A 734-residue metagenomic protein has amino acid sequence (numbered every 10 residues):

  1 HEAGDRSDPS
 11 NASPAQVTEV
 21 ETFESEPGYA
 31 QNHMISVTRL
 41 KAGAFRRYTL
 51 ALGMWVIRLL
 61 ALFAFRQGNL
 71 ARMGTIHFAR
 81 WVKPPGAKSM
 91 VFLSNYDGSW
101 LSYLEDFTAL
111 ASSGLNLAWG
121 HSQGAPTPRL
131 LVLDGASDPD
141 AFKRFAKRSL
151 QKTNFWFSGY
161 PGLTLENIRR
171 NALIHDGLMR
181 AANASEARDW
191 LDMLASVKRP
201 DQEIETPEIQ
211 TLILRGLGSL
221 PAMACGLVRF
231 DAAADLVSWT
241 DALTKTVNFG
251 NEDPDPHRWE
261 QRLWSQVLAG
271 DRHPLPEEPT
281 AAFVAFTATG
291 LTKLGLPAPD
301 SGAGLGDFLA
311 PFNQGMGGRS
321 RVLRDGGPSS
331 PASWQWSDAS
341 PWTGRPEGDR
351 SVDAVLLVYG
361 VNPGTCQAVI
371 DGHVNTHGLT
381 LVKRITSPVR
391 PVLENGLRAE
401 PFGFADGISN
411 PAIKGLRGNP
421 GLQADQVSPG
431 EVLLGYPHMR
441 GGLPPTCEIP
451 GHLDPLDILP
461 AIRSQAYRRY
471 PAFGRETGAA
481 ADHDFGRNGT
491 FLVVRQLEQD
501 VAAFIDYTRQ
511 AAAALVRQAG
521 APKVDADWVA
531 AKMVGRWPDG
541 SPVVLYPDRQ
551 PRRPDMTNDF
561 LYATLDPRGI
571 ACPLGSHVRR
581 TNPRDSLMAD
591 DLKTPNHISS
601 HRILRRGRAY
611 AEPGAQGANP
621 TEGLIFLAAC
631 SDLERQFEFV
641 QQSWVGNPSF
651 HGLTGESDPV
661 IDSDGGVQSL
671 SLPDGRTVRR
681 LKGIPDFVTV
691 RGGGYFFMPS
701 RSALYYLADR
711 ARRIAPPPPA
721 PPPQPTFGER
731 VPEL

Functional and structural regions predicted by a protein language model:
H1-L734: Long, low-complexity, Ser/Thr/Gly/Pro-rich intrinsically disordered segments that act as flexible linkers and assembly
